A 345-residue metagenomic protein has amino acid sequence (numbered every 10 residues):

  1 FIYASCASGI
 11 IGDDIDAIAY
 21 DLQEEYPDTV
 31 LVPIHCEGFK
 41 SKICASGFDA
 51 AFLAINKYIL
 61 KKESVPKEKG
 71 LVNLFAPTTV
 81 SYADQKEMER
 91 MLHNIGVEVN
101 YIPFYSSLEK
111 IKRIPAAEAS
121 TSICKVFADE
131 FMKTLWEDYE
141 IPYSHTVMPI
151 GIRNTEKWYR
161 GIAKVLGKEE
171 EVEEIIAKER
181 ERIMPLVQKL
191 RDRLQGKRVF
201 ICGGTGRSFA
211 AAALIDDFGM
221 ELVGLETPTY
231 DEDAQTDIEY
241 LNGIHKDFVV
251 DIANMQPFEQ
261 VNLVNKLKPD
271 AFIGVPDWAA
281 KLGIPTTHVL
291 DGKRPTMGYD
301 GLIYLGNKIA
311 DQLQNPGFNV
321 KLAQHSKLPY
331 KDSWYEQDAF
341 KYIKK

Functional and structural regions predicted by a protein language model:
F1-K345: An N-terminal assembly and electron-transfer interface module characteristic of large anaerobic redox and radical
